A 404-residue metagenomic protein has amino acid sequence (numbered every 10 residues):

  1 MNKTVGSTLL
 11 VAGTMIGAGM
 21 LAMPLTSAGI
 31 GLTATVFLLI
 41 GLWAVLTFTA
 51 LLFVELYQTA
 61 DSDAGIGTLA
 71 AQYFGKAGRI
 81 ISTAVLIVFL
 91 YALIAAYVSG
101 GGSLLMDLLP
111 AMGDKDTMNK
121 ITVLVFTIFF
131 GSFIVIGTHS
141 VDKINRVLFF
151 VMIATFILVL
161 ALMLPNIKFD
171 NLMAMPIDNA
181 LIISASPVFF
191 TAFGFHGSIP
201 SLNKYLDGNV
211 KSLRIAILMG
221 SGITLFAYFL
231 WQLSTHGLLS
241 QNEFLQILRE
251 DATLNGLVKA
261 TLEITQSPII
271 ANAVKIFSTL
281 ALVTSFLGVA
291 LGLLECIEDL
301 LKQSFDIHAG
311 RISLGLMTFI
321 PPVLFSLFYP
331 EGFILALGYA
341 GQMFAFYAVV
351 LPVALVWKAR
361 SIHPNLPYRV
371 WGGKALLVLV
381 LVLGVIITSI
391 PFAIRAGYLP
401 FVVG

Functional and structural regions predicted by a protein language model:
M1-L25, I30, T47-L51, D63 (+5 more regions): Membrane-interface "cap" regions at the ends of multi-pass membrane proteins
N2-V11, G75-F89, P176-S186, E263-A281 (+1 more regions): Select transmembrane alpha-helical segments in multipass membrane proteins
T8-M15, T83-L86, L108-G137, V151-V159 (+4 more regions): Transmembrane alpha-helical segments of multi-pass small-molecule transport proteins
F48-G113, K275-D299: Hydrophobic transmembrane alpha-helices that form the core helical bundles of multi-pass secondary transporters
A64-K76, G222-L282, Q303: TM-loop-TM module centered on a large, flexible mid-protein loop between adjacent transmembrane helices in multi-pass
S103-D107, F126-L148, Y205, S326-L335: Membrane-water interface regions at transmembrane-helix termini and the short interhelical loops of multi-pass membrane
G113-V125, H139, R146-K259: Helix-loop-helix junctions that connect adjacent transmembrane segments in multi-pass membrane transporters
N119, P176, L294, L301 (+3 more regions): C-terminal membrane-solvent junction of multi-pass transporters and transport-like membrane proteins
